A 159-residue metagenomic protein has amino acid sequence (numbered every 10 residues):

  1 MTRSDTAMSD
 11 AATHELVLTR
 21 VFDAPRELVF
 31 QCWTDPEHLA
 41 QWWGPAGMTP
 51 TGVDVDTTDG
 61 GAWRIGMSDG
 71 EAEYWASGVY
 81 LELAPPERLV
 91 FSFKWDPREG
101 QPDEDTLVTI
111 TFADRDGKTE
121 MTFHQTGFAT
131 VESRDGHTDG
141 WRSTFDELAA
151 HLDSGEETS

Functional and structural regions predicted by a protein language model:
M1-T49: Hydrophobic ligand-binding cavity/cleft-lining segments
T2, G127-S159: A conserved amphipathic terminal alpha-helix motif
T13-T19, R26, P50, A62 (+4 more regions): Intrinsic-disorder/low-complexity, polar/charged segments enriched in Ser/Thr/Lys/Arg/Asp/Glu/Gln
V17-L18, E37-E73: Short beta-edge strand/loop motif at the mouth of beta-sheet-based domains
R20, G52-V53, A76-E82, T106-A113: Hydrophobic/aromatic beta-strand elements that line small-molecule binding cavities or substrate pockets in beta-rich
V29, L39, W63, Y80 (+4 more regions): Hydrophobic pocket/interface hotspot
G70, P85, R115-K118: Short strand-connecting beta-turns/loops that link adjacent beta-strands
V90-R142: Beta-strand/loop substructures that line and gate deep hydrophobic ligand-binding cavities in soluble
